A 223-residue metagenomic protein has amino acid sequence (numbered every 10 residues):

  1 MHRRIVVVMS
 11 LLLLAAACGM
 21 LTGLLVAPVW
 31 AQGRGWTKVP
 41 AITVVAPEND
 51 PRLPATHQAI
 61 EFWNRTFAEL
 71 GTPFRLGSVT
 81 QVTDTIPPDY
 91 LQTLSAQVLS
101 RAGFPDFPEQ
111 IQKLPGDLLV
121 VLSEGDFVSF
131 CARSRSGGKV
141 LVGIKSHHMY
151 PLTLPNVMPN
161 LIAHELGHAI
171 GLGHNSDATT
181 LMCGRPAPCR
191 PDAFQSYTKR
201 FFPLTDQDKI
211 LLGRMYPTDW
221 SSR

Functional and structural regions predicted by a protein language model:
M1-R4: Positively charged n-region of N-terminal signal peptides that target proteins for export
M9-L24: Bacterial N-terminal signal peptides
G23-A31: Signal peptide processing junction and immediate N-terminal pro/mature segment of secreted/exported proteins
W30-F62: Fold-level signature of zinc-dependent metallopeptidase catalytic domains
A41, G71-P73, L181, R223: Residues at or immediately flanking beta-strands
L53, H57-A169, G173: Metzincin-family zinc-dependent endopeptidase catalytic domain
V140-L152, N156-V157, G173-R223: Metalloprotease/metallohydrolase-associated module, dominated by Zn2+-dependent proteases
